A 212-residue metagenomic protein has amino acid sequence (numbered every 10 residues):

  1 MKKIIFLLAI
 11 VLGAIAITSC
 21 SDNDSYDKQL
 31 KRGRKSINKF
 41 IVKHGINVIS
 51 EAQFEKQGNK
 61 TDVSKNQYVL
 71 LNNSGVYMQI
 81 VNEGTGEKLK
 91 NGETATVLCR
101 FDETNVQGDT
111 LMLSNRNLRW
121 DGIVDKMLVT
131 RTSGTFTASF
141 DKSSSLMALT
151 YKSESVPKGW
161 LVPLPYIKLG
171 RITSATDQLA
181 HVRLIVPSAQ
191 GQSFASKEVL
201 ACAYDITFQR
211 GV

Functional and structural regions predicted by a protein language model:
M1-L7: Bacterial N-terminal signal peptides that target proteins for export
V11-L12: Repetitive helical segments and hydrophobic/amphipathic motifs
I15-S19: C-terminal motif of bacterial Sec signal peptides marking the signal peptidase cleavage site
C20-V212: Cross-family detector of peptidyl-prolyl cis-trans isomerase
